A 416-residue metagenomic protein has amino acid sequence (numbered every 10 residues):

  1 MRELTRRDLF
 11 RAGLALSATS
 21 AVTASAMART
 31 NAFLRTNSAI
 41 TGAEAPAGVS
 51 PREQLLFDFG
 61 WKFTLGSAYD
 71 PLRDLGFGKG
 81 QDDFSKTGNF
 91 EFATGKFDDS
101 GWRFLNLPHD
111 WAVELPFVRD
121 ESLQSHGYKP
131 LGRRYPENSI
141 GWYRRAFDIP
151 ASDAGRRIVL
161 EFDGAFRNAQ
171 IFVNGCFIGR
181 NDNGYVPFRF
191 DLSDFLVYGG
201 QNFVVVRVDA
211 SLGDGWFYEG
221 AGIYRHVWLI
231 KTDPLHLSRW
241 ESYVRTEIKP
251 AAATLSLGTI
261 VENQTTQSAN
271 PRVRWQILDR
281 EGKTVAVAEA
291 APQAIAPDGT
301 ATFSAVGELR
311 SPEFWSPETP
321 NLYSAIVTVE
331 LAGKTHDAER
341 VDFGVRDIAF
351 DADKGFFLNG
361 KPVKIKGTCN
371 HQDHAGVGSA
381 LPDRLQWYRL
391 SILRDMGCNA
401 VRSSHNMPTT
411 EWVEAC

Functional and structural regions predicted by a protein language model:
M1-S17: N-terminal secretory signal peptides and thylakoid transit peptides that target proteins across membranes
A32-E161, D214, G220-I223: Extended carbohydrate-recognition surfaces in non-catalytic/accessory domains of CAZymes and lectin-like proteins
A43, A47-G48, L65-G66, E114 (+4 more regions): Accessory beta-strand-rich segments of carbohydrate-active enzymes
H109-I149, G155-E161, R167-Q170, G179 (+3 more regions): Active-site-adjacent substrate/metal-binding segments within catalytic domains of carbohydrate-active enzymes
G155-R156, L196-Q201, R310-L322: Short glycine/proline/serine/threonine-rich loop/turn segments at secondary-structure transition edges
G199-G200, A252, A296-T300: Solvent-exposed, conformationally flexible loop/turn segments
T254-P292: Beta-strand-rich binding/interaction modules
E289-R310: Intrinsically disordered, low-complexity Pro/Gly/Ser/Thr-rich segments with frequent PxxP/GP/PP motifs and embedded
